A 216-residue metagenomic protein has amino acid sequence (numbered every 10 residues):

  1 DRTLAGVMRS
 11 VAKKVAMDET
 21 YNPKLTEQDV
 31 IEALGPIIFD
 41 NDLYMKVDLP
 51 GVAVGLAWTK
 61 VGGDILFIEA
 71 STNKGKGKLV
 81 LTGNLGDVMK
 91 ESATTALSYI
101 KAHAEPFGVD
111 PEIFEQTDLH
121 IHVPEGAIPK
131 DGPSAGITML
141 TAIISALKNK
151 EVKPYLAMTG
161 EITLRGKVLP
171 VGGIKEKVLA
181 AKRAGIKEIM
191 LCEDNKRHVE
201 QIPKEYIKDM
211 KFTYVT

Functional and structural regions predicted by a protein language model:
D1-M17: C-terminal helical "lid" of AAA+/P-loop NTPase domains
M8, A12, E27-F39: Terminal or standalone catalytic/regulatory effector modules within metabolic enzymes and repeat proteins
E19-P23, E27-Q28, I38-L56, V61-T216: Peripheral, non-AAA+ core regions of ATP-driven protein-machinery
